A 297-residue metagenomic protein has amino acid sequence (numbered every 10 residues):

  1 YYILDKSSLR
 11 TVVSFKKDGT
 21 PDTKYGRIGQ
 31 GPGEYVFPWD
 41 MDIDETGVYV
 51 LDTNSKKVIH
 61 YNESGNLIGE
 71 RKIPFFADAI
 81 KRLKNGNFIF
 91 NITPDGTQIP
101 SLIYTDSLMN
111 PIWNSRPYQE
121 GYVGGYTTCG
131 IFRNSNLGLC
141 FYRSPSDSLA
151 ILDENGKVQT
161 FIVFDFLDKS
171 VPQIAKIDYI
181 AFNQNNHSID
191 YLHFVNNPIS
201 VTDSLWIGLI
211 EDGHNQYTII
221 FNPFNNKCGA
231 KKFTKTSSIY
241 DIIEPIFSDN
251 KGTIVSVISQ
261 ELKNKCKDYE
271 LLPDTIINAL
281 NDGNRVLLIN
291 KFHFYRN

Functional and structural regions predicted by a protein language model:
Y1-K6, T46-D52, G86-P94, R133-A150 (+3 more regions): Short beta-strand elements that form the blades of beta-propeller/WD-repeat-like and other beta-sheet-rich scaffold
L9-V13, S55-I59, G96-I103, S146-I151 (+3 more regions): Structural motif
T11-F15, T20-E45: Blade-loop segments of beta-propeller domains
G26-E34, K72-D78, P117-V123, F164-S170 (+1 more regions): Short coil/turn segments at the loop-to-beta-strand junctions that recur within blades of beta-propeller repeat folds
Y35-W39, L51-P100, I112-G121: Asp-box/WD-like beta-propeller blade repeats and closely related beta-sheet repeat scaffolds
V36-D40, F75-L83, V123-I131, H193-N197 (+1 more regions): Repeated scaffold domains used in trafficking and secretory/extracellular systems, primarily beta-propellers
P100-D153: Loop-centered beta-sheet repeat module
T160-D190, F224-K251, I258: Conserved blade-ending motifs and adjacent loop-strand segments that build the rim/top face of beta-propeller domains
